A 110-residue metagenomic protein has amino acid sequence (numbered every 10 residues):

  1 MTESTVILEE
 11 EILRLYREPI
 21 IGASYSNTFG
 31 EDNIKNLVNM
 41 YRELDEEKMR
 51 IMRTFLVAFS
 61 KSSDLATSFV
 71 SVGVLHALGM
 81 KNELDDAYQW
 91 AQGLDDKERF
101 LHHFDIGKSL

Functional and structural regions predicted by a protein language model:
T2-E18, E43-V57, K81-A91: Amphipathic alpha-helical scaffolding segments comprising HEAT/armadillo-like alpha-solenoid repeats
T2-E3, Y25-E46, F69-G79, F100-L110: Structural detector for internal amphipathic alpha-helices that build alpha-solenoid repeat scaffolds
L8-E9, I34, S68, L84 (+1 more regions): Short amphipathic alpha-helical segments that mediate assembly, nucleic-acid/protein binding, or membrane association
P19-T28, Y41, F59-S63, A91-D95: Alpha-solenoid helical repeat architecture
K48-S63, T67-V74: Short, charged early-sequence alpha-helical segments and their helix-coil boundaries
I51, A66, N82, E98-R99: Structural detector for tandem alpha-solenoid helical repeats, activating at a conserved register within the helical
A58, L65-V70, D86-D95, D105-L110: Hydrophobic transmembrane alpha-helix bundles
S62, L78-K81: Residues at alpha-helix boundaries and the short loops/turns that link adjacent helices
